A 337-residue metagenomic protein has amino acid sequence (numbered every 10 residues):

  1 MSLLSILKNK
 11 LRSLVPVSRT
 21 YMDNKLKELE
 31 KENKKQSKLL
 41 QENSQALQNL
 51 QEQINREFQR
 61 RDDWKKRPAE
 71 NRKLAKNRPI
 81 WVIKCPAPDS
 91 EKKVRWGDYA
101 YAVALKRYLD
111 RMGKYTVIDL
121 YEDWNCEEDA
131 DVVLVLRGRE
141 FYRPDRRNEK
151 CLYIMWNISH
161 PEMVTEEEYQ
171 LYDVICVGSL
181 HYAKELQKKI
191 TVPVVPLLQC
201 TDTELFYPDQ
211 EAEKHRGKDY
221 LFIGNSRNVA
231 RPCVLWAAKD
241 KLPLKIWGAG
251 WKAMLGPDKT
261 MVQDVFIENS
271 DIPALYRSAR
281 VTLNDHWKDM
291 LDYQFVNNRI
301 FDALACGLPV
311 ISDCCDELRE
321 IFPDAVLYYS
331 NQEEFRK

Functional and structural regions predicted by a protein language model:
L7, L11-D23: Flexible coil/loop interruptions and hinge/linker segments embedded within long fibrous stalks
K31-E149, D173-V174, Y182-K189, V195-P196 (+1 more regions): N-terminal pre-catalytic "stem/leader" segment of glycosyltransferase-like enzymes
P79-I80, R216-Y220, V281: Charged active-site motifs of nucleotide-sugar-dependent glycosyltransferases
I83-S90, V103-A104, L109, G113 (+2 more regions): Catalytic binding pocket for nucleotide-activated donors in carbohydrate/polymer assembly enzymes
A87-S90, D123-N125, G138-F141, I158-E162 (+8 more regions): Short, solvent-exposed loop/turn segments at secondary-structure junctions
C126, E167-E168, A274-L275: Structural alpha-helical scaffold elements that stabilize or flank donor/cofactor-binding regions in carbohydrate
P144-L242, A249-K252: Catalytic core of nucleotide-activated saccharide and alditol-phosphate transferases
